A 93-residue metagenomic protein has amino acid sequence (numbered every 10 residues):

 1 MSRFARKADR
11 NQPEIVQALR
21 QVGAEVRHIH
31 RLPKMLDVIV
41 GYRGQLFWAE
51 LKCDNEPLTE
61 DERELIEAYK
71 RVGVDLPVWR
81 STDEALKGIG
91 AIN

Functional and structural regions predicted by a protein language model:
M1-N93: Catalytic phosphate/metal-binding cores of nucleic-acid and nucleotide-processing enzymes, i.e., regions that mediate
